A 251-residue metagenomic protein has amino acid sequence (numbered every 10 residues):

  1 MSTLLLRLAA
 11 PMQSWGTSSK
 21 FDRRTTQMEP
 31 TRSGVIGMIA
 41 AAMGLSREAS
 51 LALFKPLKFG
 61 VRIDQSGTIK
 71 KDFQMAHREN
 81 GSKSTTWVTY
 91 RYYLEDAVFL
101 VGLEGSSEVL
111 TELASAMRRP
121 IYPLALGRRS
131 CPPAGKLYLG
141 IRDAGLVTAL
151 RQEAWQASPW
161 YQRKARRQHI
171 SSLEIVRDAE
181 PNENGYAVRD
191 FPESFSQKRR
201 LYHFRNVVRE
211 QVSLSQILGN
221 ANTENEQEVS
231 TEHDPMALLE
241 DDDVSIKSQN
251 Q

Functional and structural regions predicted by a protein language model:
M1, A52-P56, L94: A generic structural signal for short, non-catalytic loop/turn and secondary-structure boundary residues
M1-K20: N-terminal, Lys/Arg- and Ser/Thr-rich interaction peptides
S2-L8, M38, E79-S84: Short, functional N-terminal and low-complexity linear motifs
L4, L57-F59, A97-F99: Generic beta-strand structural signal
R7, G60-R62, G102: Residues in well-ordered beta-strands of folded domains
M12-S14, L45-S46, V109-L110: Primarily extracytoplasmic ectodomains and periplasmic/lumenal surface modules that are beta-strand-rich
T17-G81: Glycine/small-residue-rich interface belts in oligomeric ring/scaffold proteins and their assembly partners
D64-Q251: Internal, well-folded beta-alpha domain core
